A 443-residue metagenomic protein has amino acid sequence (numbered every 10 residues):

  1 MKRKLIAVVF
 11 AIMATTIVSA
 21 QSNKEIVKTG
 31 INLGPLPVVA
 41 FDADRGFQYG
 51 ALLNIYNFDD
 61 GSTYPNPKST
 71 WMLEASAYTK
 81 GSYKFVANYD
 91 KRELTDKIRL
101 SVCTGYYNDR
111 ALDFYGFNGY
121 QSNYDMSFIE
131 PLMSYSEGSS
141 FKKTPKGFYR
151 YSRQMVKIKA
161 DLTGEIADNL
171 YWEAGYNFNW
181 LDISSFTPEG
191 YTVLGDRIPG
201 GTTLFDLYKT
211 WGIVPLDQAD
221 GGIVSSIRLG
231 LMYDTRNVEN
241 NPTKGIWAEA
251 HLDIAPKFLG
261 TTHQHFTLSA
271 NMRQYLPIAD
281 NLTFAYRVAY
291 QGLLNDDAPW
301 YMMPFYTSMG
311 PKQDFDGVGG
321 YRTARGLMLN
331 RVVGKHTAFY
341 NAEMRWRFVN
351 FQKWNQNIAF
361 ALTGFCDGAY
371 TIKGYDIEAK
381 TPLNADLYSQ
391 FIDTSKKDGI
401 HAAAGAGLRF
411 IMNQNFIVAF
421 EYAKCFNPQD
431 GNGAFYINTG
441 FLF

Functional and structural regions predicted by a protein language model:
Q21-I31, D59-K68, L94-R99, E165-N169 (+8 more regions): Short loop/turn motifs that connect adjacent beta-strands in outer-membrane beta-barrel proteins
E25-L33, F41-A219, R322, Q429-F443: Gram-negative/organellar outer-membrane beta-barrel architecture
N32-F41, N66-T79, F85, I246-K257 (+2 more regions): Transmembrane beta-strand segments that form the barrel wall of outer-membrane beta-barrel proteins
L33-P35, Y49-A51, Y83-A87, Q154-A160 (+8 more regions): Hydrophobic, lipid-facing positions within transmembrane beta-strands of outer-membrane proteins
P35-P37, A51, W71-A75, L100-T104 (+10 more regions): Membrane-embedded beta-strand positions of outer-membrane beta-barrel proteins
A40-D42, N54-Y56, S76-Y78, C103-Y107 (+8 more regions): Outer-membrane beta-barrel pore domains and translocons
P65-N66, A87, L112-Y120, S184-T192 (+6 more regions): Outer-membrane beta-barrel translocator domains and adjoining extracellular loop/strand segments of Gram-negative
D217, G230, V238-W354: C-terminal outer-membrane beta-barrel translocator/porin domains of Gram-negative envelope proteins and their
